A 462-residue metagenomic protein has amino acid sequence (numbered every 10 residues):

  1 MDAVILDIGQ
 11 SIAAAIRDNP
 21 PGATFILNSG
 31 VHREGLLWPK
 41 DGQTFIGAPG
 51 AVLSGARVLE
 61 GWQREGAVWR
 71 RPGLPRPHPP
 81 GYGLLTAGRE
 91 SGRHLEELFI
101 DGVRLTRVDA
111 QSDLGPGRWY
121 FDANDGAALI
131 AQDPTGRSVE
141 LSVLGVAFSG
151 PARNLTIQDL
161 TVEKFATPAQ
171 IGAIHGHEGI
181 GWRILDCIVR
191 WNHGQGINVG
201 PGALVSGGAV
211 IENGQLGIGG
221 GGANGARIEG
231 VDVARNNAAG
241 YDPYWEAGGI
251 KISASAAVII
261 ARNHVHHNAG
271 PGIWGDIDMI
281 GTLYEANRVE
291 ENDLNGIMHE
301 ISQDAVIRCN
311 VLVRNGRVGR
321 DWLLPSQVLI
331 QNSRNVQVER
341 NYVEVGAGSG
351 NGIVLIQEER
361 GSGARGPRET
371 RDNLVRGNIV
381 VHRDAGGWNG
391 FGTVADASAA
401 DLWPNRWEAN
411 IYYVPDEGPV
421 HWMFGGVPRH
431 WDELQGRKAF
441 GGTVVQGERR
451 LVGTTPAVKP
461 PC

Functional and structural regions predicted by a protein language model:
M1-A3: N-terminal low-complexity, Pro/Thr/Ser-rich intrinsically disordered segments that act as propeptides or flexible
I5-H177, R183, G418-P419, P428-C462: Extracellular polysaccharide-degrading/modifying enzymes targeting complex plant/algal/animal polysaccharides
S11, S29, S54, S91 (+12 more regions): Generic serine detector
D18-P21, I211, E290: Charged, alpha-helical scaffolding/interaction elements associated with membrane systems
G22-T24, S29, G42, G50 (+14 more regions): Detector for repetitive beta-architecture
R33-K40, V205-V210, A397-S398: Acidic, glycine-rich calcium-binding repeat modules characteristic of RTX/beta-roll and related beta-solenoid repeat
L36, E163, T167-H177, G194-G200 (+1 more regions): Glycine- and acidic/polar-rich repeat regions and solenoidal domains
G181-W182, W191, E212: Intrinsically disordered, low-complexity terminal/linker regions enriched in Pro/Ser/Gly and acidic residues
